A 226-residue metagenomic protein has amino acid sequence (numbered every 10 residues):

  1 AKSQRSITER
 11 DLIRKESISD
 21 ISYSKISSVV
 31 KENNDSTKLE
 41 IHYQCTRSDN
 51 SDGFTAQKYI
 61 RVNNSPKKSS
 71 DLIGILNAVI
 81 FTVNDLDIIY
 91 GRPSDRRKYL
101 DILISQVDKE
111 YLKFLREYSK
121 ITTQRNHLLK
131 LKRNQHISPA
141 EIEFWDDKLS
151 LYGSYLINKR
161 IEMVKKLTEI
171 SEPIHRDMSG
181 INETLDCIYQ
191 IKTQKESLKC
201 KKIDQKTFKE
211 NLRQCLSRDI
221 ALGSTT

Functional and structural regions predicted by a protein language model:
K2-I89, P93-D95, I104-V107, Y111 (+1 more regions): Nucleotide-state sensing region of NTPase/ATPase domains
Q4, H127, L131-N134, G180 (+1 more regions): Charged, solvent-exposed alpha-helical segments that act as regulatory interaction surfaces
T8, S22, K68, D85 (+10 more regions): Helical mechanochemical/support elements of P-loop NTPase systems and associated helical scaffolds
I13, L100-D101, N126, R213: Conserved protein kinase catalytic domain
R14-E16, T123-Q124, T168-I170, K192: Short alpha-helical linear motifs
S65, I88-I89, F114, L156 (+2 more regions): Alpha-helix initiation/capping motif
L100, V107-R160: Long, non-coiled-coil amphipathic alpha-helical linker/lever segments that couple catalytic cores to other domains
H136-T226: Conserved NTPase motor "head" modules and their coupling/switch loops across ABC/AAA+ ATPases, GTPases, and GHKL ATPases
